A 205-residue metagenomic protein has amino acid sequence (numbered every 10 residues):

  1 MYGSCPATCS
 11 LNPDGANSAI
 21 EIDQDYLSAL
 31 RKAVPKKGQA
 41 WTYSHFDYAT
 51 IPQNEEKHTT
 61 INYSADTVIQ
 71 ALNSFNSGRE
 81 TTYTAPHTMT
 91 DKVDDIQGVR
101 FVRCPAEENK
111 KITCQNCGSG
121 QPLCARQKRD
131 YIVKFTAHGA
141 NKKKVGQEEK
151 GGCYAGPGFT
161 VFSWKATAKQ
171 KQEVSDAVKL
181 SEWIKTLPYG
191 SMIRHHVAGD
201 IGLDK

Functional and structural regions predicted by a protein language model:
M1-K205: Class I S-adenosyl-L-methionine
